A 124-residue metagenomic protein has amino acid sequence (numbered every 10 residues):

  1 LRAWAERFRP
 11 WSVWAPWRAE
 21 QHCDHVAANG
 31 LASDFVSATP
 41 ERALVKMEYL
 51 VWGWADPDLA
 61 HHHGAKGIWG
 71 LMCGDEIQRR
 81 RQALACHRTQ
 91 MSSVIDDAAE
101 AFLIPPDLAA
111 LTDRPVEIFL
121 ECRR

Functional and structural regions predicted by a protein language model:
L1-R124: Metal-dependent de-N-acetylase/amidase catalytic core
